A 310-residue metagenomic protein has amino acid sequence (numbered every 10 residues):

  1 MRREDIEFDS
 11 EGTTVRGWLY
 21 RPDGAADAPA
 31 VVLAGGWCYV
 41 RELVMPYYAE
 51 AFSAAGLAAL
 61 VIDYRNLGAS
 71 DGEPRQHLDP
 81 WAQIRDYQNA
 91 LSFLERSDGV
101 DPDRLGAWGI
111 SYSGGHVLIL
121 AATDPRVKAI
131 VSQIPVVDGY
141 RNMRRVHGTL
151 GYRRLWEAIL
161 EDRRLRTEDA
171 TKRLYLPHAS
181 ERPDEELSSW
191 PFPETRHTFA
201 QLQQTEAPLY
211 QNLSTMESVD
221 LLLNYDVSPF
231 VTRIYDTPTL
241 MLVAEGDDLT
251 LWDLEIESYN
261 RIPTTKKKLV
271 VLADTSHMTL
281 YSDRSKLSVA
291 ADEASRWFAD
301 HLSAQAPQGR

Functional and structural regions predicted by a protein language model:
M1-A26: N-terminal cap/lid segment of alpha/beta-hydrolase-fold proteins
W37-E50, Y64: The serine-hydrolase catalytic nucleophile loop
V44, H77-D98: Alpha/beta-hydrolase active-site loop
A51-D71: Conserved alpha/beta-hydrolase
L118-H197: Alpha/beta-hydrolase-fold enzymes
I234-Y235, M241-V243: Short beta-strand/loop motif that positions the catalytic acidic residue of the alpha/beta-hydrolase fold
D248-L254: Conserved alpha/beta-hydrolase "acid-adjacent" motif
T275-S288: Catalytic histidine-centered segment of alpha/beta-hydrolase-like enzymes
